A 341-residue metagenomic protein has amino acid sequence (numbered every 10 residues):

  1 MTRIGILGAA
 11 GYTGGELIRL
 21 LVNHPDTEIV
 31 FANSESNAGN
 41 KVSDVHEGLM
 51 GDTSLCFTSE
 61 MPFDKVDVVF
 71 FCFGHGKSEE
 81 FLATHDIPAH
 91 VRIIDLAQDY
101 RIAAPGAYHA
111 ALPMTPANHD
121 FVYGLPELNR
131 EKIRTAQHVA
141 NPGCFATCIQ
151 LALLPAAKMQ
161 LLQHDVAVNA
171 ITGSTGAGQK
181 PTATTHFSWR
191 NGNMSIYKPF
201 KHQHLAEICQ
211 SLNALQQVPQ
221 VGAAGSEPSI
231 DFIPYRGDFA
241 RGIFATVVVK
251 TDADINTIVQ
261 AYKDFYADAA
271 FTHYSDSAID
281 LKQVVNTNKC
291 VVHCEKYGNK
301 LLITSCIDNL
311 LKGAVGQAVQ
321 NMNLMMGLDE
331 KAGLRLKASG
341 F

Functional and structural regions predicted by a protein language model:
T2-P199, Q220-G225, H293-Y297, G340: N-terminal Rossmann-like NAD(P) cofactor-binding subdomain of oxidoreductases, focused on the glycine-rich
G11, G76, G143, G237 (+2 more regions): Short, surface-exposed acidic/glycine-rich loop or hinge patches that mediate macromolecular interfaces
I18, Q150-A157, L205-C209, V259 (+1 more regions): Predominant activation on well-ordered alpha-helical scaffold segments within soluble catalytic domains
I29, Q163-V168, S226-D231, F271-S275 (+1 more regions): A short coil-to-beta-strand element that immediately follows conserved catalytic motifs
I196-F200, Y235-G237, D280-V284: Short Gly/Pro-enriched turn/cap motifs at secondary-structure boundaries
K201-Y274: C-terminal substrate-binding/catalytic lobe of Rossmann-fold NAD(P)-dependent dehydrogenases
A245-F341: C-terminal active-site/capping subdomain that shapes the small-molecule cofactor and substrate pocket of enzyme
